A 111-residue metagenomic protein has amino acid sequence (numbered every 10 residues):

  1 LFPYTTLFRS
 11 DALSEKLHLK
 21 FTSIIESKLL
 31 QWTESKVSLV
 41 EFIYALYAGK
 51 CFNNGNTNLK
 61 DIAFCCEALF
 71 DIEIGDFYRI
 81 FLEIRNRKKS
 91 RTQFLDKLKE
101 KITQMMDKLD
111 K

Functional and structural regions predicted by a protein language model:
L1, A12: Conserved phosphate-interacting/catalytic interface
F2-L7: Short, small-residue-biased leader/transition segments that mark boundaries at the very start of proteins
L13-K111: C-terminal structured domains
